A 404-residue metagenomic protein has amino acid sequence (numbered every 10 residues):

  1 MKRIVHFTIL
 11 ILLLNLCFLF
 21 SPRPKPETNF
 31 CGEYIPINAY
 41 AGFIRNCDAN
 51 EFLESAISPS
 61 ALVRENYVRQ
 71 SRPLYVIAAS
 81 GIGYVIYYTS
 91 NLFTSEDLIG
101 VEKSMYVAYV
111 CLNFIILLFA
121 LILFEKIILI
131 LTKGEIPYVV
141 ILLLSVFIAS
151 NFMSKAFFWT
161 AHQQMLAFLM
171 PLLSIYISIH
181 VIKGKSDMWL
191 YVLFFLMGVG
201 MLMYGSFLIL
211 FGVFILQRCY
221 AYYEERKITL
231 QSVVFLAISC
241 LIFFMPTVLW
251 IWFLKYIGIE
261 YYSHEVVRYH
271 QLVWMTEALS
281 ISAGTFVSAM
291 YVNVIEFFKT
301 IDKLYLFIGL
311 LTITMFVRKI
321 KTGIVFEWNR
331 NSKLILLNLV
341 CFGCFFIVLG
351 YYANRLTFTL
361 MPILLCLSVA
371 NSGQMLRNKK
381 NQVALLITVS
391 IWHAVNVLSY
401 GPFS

Functional and structural regions predicted by a protein language model:
S90-S104, F119-S150: Transmembrane-helix signature of polytopic, membrane-embedded enzymes that assemble or transfer cell-envelope glycans
L112-I116, L143-L173, S178, M203 (+2 more regions): Multi-pass, polyprenyl lipid-linked donor-dependent membrane glycosyltransferases
L121-I122, C219-E225, I295-N329, L339-G343 (+1 more regions): Hydrophobic, aromatic-rich transmembrane alpha-helices and their immediate juxtamembrane boundary segments
L123, L166-K183, W189, L193-L196 (+2 more regions): Specific aromatic-rich, kink-prone transmembrane helix
L142-I148, V192, V234-L241, I324-V348 (+2 more regions): Transmembrane alpha-helix segments characteristic of polytopic inner-membrane glycan-assembly/cell-envelope
S178-G184, F195, I209-F243, I324-F326: Perimembrane helix-loop-helix junctions
W189-G205, F211-V213, L241, G343: Membrane-interface alpha helices of multi-pass inner-membrane proteins
L216, Y223, S232-K319: Membrane-lumen/periplasm interface segments of specific transmembrane helices in polyprenyl phosphate-linked
